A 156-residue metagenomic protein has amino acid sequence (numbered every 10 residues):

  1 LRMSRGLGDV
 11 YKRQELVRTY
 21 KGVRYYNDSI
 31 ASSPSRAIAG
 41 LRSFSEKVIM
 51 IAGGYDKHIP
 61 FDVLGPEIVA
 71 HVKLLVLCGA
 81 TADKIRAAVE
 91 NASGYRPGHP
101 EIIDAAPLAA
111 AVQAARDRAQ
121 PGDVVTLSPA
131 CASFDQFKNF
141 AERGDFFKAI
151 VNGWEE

Functional and structural regions predicted by a protein language model:
L1-L7, Y11: Single conserved hydrophobic/aromatic residue that forms the stacking wall/gate of nucleotide- or nucleobase-binding
L16-R24, S29-E156: ATP-dependent carboxylate-amine ligase
